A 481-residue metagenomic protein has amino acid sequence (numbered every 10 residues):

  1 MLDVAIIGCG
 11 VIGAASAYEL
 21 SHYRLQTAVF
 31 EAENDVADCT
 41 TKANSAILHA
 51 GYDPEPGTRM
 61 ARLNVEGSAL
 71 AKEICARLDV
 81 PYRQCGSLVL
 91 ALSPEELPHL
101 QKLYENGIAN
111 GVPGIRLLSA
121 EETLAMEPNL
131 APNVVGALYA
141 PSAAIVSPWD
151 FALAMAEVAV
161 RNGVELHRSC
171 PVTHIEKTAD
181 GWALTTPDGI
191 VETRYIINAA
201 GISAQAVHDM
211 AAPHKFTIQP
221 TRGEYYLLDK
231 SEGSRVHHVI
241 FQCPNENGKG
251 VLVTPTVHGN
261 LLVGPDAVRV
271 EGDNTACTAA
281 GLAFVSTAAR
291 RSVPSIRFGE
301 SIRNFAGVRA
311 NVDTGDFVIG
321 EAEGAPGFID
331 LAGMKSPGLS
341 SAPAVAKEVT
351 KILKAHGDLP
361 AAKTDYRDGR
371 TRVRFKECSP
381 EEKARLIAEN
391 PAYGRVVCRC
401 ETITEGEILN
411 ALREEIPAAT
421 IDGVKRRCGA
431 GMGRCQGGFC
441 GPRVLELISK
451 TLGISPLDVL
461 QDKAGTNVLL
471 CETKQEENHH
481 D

Functional and structural regions predicted by a protein language model:
L2-A28: N-terminal Rossmann-like FAD-binding beta1-loop-alpha1 element of flavoenzymes
A15, I175-D180, L184-G264, V268-T278 (+3 more regions): Flavin-dependent oxidoreductases
H22-K42: Glycine-rich FAD pyrophosphate-binding loop
A46-M126, G250-V251: Dinucleotide-binding Rossmann-like beta1-alpha1 core, especially the glycine-rich loop that anchors the ADP
R62-V65, L90-H99, L138-E157, A276-A280 (+2 more regions): Short beta-strand to alpha-helix junction loop
L138-Y195: Helical element adjacent to the flavin cofactor pocket in flavoenzyme catalytic cores
G248, V257-H258, D273-V396, I403-I416 (+2 more regions): C-terminal catalytic lobe of FAD-dependent flavoproteins
T404-E415, G438-P456: Iron-sulfur (Fe-S) cluster-binding segments and ferredoxin-like electron-carrier domains, especially [2Fe-2S]
